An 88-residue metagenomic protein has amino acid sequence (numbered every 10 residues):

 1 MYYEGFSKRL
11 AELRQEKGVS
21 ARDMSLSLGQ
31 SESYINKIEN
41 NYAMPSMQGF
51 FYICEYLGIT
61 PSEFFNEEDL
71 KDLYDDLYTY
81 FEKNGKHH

Functional and structural regions predicted by a protein language model:
M1-E16: A short, Lys/Arg-rich alpha-helix, primarily the initiator
F6, K17, S46, L57: Flexible coil/turn residues that form the inter-helical turn or adjacent wing/linker of helix-turn-helix
L10, A21, E32, M47-F50: Helix-turn-helix DNA-binding elements, focusing on the entry/boundary residues of the two helices that contact DNA
R14, S25, C54: The alpha-helix within a helix-turn-helix
Q15, G29, N40-Y42, D69: Residue-level detection of the helix-turn-helix DNA-binding "recognition helix"
G18-K37: Short alpha-helical DNA-recognition segment
Q48-E63: DNA major-groove recognition helix of helix-turn-helix/homeodomain DNA-binding modules
F65-H88: Short, charged recognition helix plus adjacent turn of helix-turn-helix-like nucleic-acid-binding domains
